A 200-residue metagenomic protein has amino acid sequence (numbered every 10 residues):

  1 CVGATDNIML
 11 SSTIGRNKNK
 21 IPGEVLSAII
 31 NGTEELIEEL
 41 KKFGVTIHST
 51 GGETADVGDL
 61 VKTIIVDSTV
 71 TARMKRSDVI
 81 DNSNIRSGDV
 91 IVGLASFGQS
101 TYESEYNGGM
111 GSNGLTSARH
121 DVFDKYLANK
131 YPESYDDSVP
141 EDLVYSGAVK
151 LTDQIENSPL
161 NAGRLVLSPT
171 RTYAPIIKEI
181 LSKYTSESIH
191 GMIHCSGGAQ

Functional and structural regions predicted by a protein language model:
C1-Q200: Helix-biased detector of long, well-ordered alpha-helical tracts
